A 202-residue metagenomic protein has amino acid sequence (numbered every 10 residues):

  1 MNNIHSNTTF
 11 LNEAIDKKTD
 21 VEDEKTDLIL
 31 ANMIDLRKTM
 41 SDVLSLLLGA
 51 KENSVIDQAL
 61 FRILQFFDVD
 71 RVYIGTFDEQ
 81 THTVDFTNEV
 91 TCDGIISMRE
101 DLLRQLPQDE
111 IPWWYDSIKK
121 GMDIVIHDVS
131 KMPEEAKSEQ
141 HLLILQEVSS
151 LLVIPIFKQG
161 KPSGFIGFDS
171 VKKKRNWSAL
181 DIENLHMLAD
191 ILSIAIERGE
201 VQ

Functional and structural regions predicted by a protein language model:
N2-S54, Q65, V201-Q202: Signal-transmission linkers at sensory-effector interfaces
L44-E52, A59-D68, T76-D78, L143-I144: Short regulatory alpha-helical segment in sensory/regulatory domains of signaling proteins that mediates
F61-L64, Y73-E110, S117-M122: GAF sensory/regulatory domain recognition with acknowledged cross-activation on helical regulatory dimers
H127-S150, S170: Signal-transducing coupling segments at domain and membrane junctions
S149-F157: A short, aliphatic-rich beta-strand micro-motif
I156-Q159, K173: Sensor-regulatory modules in signal-transduction proteins
F165-N176: Short beta-strand-to-loop transition segments that serve as allosteric relay/switch motifs in sensory/regulatory domains
H186-S193: Allosteric cytosolic regulatory segments
